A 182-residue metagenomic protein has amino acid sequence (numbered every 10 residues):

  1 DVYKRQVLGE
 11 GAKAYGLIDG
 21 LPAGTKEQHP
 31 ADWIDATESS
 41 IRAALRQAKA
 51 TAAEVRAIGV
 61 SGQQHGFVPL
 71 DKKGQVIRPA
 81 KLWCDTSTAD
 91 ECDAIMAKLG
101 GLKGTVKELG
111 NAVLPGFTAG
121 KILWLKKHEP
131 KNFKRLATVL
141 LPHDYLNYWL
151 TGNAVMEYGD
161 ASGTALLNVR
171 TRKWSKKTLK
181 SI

Functional and structural regions predicted by a protein language model:
D1-R78, A94, R135, K180: N-terminal glycine/serine-rich phosphate-binding loop of ATP-dependent small-molecule kinases, especially carbohydrate
K4, L70, T86, T105-I182: Gly/Ser/Thr-rich active-site cleft segment
A12-K13, K81-L82, D160: Residue-level structural signal for beta-strand termini and adjacent loop
L17, Q64, T86-S87, A112: Acidic, glycine-rich active-site loops and adjacent beta-strand->loop/helix elements that engage anionic groups
I41, L45, M96, E129 (+1 more regions): Hydrophobic residues within well-ordered, non-membrane alpha-helices that form the packing/core of soluble catalytic
A48, K98-T105: FAD-binding glycine-rich core of flavoenzymes that anchor FAD
K81, D85-K98: Short alpha-helix plus adjacent loop in nuclease-associated cores
